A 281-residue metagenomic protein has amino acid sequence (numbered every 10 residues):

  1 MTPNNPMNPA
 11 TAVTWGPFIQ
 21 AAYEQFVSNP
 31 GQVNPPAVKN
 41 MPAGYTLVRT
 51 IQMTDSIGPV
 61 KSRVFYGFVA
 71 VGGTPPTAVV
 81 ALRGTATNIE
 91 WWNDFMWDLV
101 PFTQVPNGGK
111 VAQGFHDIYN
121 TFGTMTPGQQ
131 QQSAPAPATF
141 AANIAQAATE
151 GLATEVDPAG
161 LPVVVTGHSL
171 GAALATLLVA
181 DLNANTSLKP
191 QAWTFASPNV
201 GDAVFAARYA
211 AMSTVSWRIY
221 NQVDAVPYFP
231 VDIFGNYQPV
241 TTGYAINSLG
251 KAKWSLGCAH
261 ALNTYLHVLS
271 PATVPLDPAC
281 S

Functional and structural regions predicted by a protein language model:
M1-G73: N-terminal low-complexity, Ser/Thr- and acidic-residue-enriched intrinsically disordered segments
F18, V80, F122, A192 (+1 more regions): A residue-level signal for conserved active-site and pocket-lining positions in enzyme catalytic cores
T46-T166, N183-K189, M212-T214, D232-I233 (+1 more regions): A conserved cap/lid and substrate-binding interface adjacent to the catalytic center of lipid-processing enzymes
L82-T85, H168-S169, F195-S197, N221-Q222: Active-site-proximal beta-strand/loop segments in catalytic clefts of secreted hydrolases
G167-G171, A175: Gly/Ala-rich beta-loop-alpha elbow adjacent to hydrolase catalytic centers
L177-D181: Active-site signature of alpha/beta-hydrolase-fold catalytic machinery across serine- and Asp/Cys-nucleophile hydrolases
A184-S270: The feature captures the conserved acid-bearing segment of alpha/beta-hydrolase catalytic domains
